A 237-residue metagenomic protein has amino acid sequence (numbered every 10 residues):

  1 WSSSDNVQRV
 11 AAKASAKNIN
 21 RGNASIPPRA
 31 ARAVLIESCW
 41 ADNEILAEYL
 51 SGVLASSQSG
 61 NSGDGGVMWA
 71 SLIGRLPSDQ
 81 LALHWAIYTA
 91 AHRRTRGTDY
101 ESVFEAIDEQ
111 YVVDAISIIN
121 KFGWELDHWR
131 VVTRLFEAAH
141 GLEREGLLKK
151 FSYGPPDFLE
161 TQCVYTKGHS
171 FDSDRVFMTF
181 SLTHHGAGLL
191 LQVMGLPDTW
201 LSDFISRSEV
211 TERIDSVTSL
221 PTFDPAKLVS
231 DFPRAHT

Functional and structural regions predicted by a protein language model:
W1-L76: Charged, alpha-helical interface segments at or near domain boundaries
S25-R29, F122-T161: Short amphipathic alpha-helical interaction segments
I45, D64-S71, R75-A82, R130-H140 (+1 more regions): Short, well-structured alpha-helical interface segments that form or flank functional binding sites
S59, R93, L148-F151, G195 (+1 more regions): Intrinsically disordered or highly flexible coil/loop and linker segments, enriched in small and charged/polar residues
A70-D127: Short amphipathic alpha-helical interface segments
T89-A90, D157, R207: Amphipathic alpha-helical scaffolding segments
E160-L228: Short, amphipathic alpha-helical interaction segments positioned at domain boundaries
P225-T237: N-terminal intrinsically disordered, low-complexity, charged/polar
